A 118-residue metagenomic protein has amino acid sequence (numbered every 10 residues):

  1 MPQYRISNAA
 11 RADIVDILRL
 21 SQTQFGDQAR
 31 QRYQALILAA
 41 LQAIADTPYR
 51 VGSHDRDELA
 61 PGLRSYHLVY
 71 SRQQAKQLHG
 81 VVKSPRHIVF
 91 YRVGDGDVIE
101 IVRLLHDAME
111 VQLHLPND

Functional and structural regions predicted by a protein language model:
Q3-A75: Basic, Lys/Arg-enriched alpha-helical interface segments
A75-D118: Enriched for short, Lys/Arg-rich terminal
